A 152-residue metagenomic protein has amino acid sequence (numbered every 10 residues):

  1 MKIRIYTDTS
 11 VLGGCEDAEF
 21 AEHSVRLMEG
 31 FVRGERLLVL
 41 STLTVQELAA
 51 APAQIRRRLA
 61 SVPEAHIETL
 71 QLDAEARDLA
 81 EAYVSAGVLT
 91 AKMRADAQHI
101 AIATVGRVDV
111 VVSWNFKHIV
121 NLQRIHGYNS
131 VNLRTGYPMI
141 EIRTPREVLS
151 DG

Functional and structural regions predicted by a protein language model:
M1-L40, Q46-S61, I67, S85-A91 (+3 more regions): Short, well-structured N-terminal submotif of metal-dependent ribonuclease cores
G34, V112, P138: Residue-level signal for beta-strand positions within conserved beta-sheet cores that form or flank
V39, L70, E141-R143: General small-molecule cofactor/ligand-binding pocket signal
S41, S113-W114, P145: Generic beta-sheet signal
R58-S61, Q71-L72, T144: Extended, non-globular alpha-helical segments
I67-G127, L149: Active-site neighborhoods of divalent-metal-dependent phosphate/nucleic-acid chemistry enzymes
L122-E141, P145: C-terminal end-helix/capping segment
